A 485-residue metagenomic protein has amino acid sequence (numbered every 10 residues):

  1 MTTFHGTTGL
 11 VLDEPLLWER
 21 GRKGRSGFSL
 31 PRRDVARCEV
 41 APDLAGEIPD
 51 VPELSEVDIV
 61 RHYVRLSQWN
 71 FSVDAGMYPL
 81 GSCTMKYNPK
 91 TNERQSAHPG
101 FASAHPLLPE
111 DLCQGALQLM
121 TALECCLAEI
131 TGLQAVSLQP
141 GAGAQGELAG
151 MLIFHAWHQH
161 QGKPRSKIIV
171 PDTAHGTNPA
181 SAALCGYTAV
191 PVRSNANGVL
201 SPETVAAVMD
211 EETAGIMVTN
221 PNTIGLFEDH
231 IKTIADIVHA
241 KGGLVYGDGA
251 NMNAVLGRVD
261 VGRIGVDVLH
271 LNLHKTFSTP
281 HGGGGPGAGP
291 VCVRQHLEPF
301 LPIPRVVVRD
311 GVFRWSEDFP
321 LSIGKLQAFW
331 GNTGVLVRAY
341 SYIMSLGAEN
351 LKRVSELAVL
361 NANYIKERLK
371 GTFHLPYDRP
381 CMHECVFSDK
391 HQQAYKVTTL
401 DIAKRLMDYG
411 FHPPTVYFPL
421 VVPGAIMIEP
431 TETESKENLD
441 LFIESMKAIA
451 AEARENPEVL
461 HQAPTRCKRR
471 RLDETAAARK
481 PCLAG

Functional and structural regions predicted by a protein language model:
M1-A135, V259, R309-W330, L336 (+1 more regions): Non-catalytic terminal extensions of PLP-dependent enzymes
L80, A142, G247: Single, functionally critical "micro-switch" positions that shape active/binding sites and transmembrane helices
G115, Q145-F313, L321, V397 (+1 more regions): Conserved PLP-enzyme active-site core in the AAT-like
Q134-P140, K167-V170: A short, small-residue-rich loop immediately preceding and capping a beta-strand
S137, V190-V192, P414: General small-molecule cofactor/ligand-binding pocket signal
G141, N195, T219-P221, S388-Q392 (+1 more regions): Short strand-loop junctions, especially beta-strand C-caps/beta-turns that link beta-sheets to coils or alpha-helices
G146, G285, G331-R338: Catalytic-loop motifs flanking and including active-site residues across diverse enzymes
